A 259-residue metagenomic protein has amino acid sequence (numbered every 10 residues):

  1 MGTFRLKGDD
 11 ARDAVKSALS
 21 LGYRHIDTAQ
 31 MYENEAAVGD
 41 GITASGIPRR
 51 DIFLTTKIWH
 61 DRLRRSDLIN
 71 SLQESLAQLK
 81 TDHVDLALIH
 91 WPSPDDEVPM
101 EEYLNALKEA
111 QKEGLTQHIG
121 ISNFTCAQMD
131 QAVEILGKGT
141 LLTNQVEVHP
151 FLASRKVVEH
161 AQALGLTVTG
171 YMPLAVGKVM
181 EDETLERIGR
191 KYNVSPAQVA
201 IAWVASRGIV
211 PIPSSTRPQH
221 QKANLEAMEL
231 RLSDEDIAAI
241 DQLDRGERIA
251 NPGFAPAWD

Functional and structural regions predicted by a protein language model:
M1-I52, E102-A106, A175, R245 (+1 more regions): N-terminal binding-site loop/beta-alpha segment at the start of enzyme catalytic domains that lines or forms
R5-D9, D27-A37, D61-S66, P94-V98 (+2 more regions): Acidic-and-aromatic substrate-binding clefts and catalytic sites of carbohydrate-active enzymes
L6-A18, R64-L79, M100, M129-D130 (+1 more regions): Short, acidic/polar
H25, H83-L86, H118, T143: Residues at the N-termini of beta-strands
A36-A37, I42, S71-E74, M129 (+1 more regions): Alpha-helical scaffolding within the catalytic cores of extracellular/periplasmic polymer-degrading hydrolases
R49-L63, H83-P92, Q145-V148: A short, structured active-site edge motif that brings together acidic residues
L68-I89, E109-E113, I135: CE4/NodB-like, metal-dependent polysaccharide N-deacetylase domain that modifies extracellular/periplasmic N-acetylated
P92-D259: Beta/alpha (TIM)-barrel catalytic core signal, keyed to glycine-rich beta->alpha loops juxtaposed to Asp/Glu that bind
